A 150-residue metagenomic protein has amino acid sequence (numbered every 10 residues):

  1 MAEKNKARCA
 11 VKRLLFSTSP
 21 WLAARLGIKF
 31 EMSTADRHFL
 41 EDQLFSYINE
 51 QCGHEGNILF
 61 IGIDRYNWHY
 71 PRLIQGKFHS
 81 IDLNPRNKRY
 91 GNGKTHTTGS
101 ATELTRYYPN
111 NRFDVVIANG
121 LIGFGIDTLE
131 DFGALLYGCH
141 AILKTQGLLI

Functional and structural regions predicted by a protein language model:
A2-G53: Class I SAM-dependent methyltransferase Rossmann-like catalytic core, especially the SAM/SAH-binding loop
G53, G125-I126, L143-T145: Helix-to-beta-strand junctions that scaffold the AdoMet/dcAdoMet cofactor pocket in Class I SAM-dependent enzymes
G53-R65: Conserved class I S-adenosyl-L-methionine
G62-G76: Conserved SAM-binding loop of SAM-dependent methyltransferases across substrates and taxa, primarily the Class I
K88-T105: S-adenosyl-L-methionine
T102-I117: A short acidic, Gly/Pro-enriched loop at the edge of an enzyme's catalytic core that lines a small-molecule cofactor
D114-L129: A short SAM/SAH-binding and catalytic strip from SAM-dependent methyltransferases
E130-L148: A short glycine-rich, Lys/Arg-flanked "PGG" loop and its adjoining helix->strand segment in the class I
